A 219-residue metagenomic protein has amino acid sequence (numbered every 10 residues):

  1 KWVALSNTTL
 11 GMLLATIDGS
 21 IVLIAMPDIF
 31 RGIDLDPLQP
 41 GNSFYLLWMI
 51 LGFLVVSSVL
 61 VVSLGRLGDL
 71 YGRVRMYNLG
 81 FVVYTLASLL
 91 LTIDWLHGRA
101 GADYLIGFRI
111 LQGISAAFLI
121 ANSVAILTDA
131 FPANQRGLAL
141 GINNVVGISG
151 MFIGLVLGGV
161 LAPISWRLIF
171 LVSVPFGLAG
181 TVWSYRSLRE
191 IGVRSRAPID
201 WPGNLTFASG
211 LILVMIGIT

Functional and structural regions predicted by a protein language model:
K1-I17, R31: Cytosolic juxtamembrane N-terminal segment immediately preceding the first transmembrane helix of multi-pass
G11, A15, F53, L111-G113 (+1 more regions): Alpha-helical transmembrane segments of multi-pass integral membrane proteins
M12, L54, Y84, S88 (+2 more regions): Helical transmembrane-bundle signal
S20, S57-V62, A117, M151-F152: Residue-level signature of mid-helix packing/kink "hotspots" within the transmembrane helices of 12-pass Major
I21-M26, S123: Hydrophobic/aromatic end-of-helix segments at the C-terminal termini of transmembrane alpha-helices
A25-V59, A100-G107: Extracellular/periplasmic helix-loop-helix junction of adjacent transmembrane segments in MFS-like secondary
D69-G203, F207: Helix-loop-helix hairpins in multi-pass membrane proteins, especially solute transporters
G192-V193, A208-T219: Phenylalanine-glycine-rich, low-complexity intrinsically disordered regions, typified by the FG/GLFG repeat domains
